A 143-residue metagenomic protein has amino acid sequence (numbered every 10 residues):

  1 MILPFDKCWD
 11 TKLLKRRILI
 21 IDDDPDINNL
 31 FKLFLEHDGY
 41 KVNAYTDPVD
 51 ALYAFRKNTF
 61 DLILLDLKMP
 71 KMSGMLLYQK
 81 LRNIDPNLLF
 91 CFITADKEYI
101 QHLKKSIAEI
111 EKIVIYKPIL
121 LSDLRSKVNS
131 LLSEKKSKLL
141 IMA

Functional and structural regions predicted by a protein language model:
M1-R17, L120-A143: Non-catalytic signal-transmission and effector/linker regions of two-component phosphorelay proteins
P25-N43, I107-E109: Two-component/phosphorelay signaling modules centered on CheY-like receiver
A44-L62: Acidic, metal-coordinating helix/loop segments flanking the phosphotransfer/catalytic sites of two-component signaling
D47, S73-L77: Acidic catalytic/metal-coordinating carboxylates
D66: Active-site residues of response regulator receiver
M69: Receiver (REC) domain active-site loop signature in two-component systems and cognate sites in sensor histidine kinases
L76, K97-V114, S122-S126: Alpha4 helix (beta4-alpha4-beta5 surface) of REC/receiver domains from two-component response regulators
C91-T94: Hydrophobic/aromatic residues positioned on beta-strands within the core alpha/beta folds
